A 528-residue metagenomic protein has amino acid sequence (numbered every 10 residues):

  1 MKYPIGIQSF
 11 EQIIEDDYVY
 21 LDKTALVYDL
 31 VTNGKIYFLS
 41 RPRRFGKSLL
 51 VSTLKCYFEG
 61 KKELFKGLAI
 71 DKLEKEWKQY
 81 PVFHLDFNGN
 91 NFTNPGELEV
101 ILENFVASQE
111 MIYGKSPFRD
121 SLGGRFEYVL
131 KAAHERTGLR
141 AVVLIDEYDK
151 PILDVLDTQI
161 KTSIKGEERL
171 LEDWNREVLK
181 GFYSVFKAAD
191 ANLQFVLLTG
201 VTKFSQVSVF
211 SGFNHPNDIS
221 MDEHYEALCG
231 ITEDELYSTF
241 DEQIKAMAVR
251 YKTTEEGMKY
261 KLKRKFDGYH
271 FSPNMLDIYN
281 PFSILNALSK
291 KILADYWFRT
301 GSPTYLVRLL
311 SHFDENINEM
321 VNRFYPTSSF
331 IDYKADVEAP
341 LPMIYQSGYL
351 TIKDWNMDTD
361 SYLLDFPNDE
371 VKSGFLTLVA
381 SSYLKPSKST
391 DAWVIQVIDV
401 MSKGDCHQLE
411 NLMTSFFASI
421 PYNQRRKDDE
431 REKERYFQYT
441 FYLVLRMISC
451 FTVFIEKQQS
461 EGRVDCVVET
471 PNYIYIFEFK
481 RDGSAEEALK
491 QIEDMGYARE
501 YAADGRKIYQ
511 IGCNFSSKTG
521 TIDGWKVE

Functional and structural regions predicted by a protein language model:
M1-K433, I448, E469: Phosphate-binding site recognition
V142, Y473-Y475, Y509: Structural motif
K165-E177, R481-A498: Mg2+/Mn2+-dependent nuclease catalytic core
F182-A189, P342-L350, Y439-M447, I492-I511: Metal-dependent nuclease catalytic cores in nucleic-acid-processing enzymes, especially RNase H-like/related
F441, V464-R481, M495: Conserved catalytic cores of phosphodiester-cleaving nucleases, focusing on short active-site segments
V444-Q459: A short acidic/basic microdomain associated with nuclease active sites
K457-Q459, C466-T470, Y501: C-terminal amphipathic alpha-helical interaction region
E500, D504-E528: Domain-level recognition of nuclease-like catalytic cores that cleave nucleotide substrates
